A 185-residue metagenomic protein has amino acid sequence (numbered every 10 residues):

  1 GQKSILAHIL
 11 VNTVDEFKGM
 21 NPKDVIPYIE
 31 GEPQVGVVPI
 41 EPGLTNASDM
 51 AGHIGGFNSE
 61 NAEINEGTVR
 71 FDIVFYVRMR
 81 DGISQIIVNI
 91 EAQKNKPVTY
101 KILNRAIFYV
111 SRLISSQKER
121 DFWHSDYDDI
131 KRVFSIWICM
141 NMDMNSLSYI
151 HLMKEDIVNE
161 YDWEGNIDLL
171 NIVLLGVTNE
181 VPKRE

Functional and structural regions predicted by a protein language model:
G1-I172, T178-K183: Accessory alpha/beta interaction modules
